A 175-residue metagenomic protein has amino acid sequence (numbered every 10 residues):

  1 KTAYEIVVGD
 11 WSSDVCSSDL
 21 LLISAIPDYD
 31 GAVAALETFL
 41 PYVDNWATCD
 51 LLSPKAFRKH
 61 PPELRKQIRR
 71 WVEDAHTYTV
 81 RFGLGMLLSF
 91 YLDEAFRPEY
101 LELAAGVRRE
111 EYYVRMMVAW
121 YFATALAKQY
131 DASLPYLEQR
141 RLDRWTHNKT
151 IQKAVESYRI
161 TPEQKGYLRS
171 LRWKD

Functional and structural regions predicted by a protein language model:
K1-V15: Single conserved hydrophobic/aromatic residue that forms the stacking wall/gate of nucleotide- or nucleobase-binding
S12-D175: Alpha-helical scaffold domains
